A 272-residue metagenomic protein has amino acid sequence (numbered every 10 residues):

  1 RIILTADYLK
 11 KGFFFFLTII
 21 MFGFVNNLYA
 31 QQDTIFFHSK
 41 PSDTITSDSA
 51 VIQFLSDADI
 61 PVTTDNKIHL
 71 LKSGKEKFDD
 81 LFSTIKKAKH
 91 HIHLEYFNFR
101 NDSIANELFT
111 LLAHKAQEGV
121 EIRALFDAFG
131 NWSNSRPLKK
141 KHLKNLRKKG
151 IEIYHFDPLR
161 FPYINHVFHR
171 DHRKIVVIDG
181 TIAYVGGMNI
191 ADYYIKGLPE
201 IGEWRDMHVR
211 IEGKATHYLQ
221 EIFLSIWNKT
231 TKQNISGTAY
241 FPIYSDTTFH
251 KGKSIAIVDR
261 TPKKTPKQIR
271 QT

Functional and structural regions predicted by a protein language model:
R1-T34: Bacterial Sec-dependent N-terminal signal peptides
L28-T272: Charged, low-complexity intrinsically disordered terminal segments
